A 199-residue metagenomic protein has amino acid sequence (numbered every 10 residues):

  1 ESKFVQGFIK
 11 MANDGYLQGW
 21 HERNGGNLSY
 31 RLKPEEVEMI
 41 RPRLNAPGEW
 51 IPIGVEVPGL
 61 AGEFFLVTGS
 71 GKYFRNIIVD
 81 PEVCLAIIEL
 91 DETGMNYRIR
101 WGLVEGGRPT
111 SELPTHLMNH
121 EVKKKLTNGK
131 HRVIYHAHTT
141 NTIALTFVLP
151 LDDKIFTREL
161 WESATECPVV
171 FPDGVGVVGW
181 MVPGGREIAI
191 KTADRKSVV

Functional and structural regions predicted by a protein language model:
E1-V199: Glycine-rich flexible loops
